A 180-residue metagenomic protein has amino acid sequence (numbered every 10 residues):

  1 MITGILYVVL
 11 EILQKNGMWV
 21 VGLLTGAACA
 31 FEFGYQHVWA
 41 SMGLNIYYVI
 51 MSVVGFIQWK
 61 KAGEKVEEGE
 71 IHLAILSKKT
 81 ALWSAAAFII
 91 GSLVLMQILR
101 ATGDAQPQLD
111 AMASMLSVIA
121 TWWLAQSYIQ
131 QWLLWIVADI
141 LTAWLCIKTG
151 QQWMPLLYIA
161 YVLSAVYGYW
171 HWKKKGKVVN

Functional and structural regions predicted by a protein language model:
M1-Q14, T25, F31, W59-V66 (+1 more regions): Polytopic alpha-helical membrane-helix bundles and their juxtamembrane interface segments in multi-pass membrane
T3, V21, Q36, V54 (+1 more regions): Short glycine-rich loop/turn motifs that provide flexible caps or phosphate-binding loops at active sites
L13-L24, C29-L44: Helix-loop junctions on the outward
W19-G22, S41, Y48, D110-A113 (+1 more regions): Seven-transmembrane alpha-helical bundle of G-protein-coupled receptors
Q36, Y48, E67-I71: Interfacial loop at the N-terminal end of multi-pass membrane proteins
V38-M51, Y158-I159: Individual alpha-helical transmembrane segments in multi-pass integral membrane proteins
I46-E64: Membrane-water interface of transmembrane alpha-helices
